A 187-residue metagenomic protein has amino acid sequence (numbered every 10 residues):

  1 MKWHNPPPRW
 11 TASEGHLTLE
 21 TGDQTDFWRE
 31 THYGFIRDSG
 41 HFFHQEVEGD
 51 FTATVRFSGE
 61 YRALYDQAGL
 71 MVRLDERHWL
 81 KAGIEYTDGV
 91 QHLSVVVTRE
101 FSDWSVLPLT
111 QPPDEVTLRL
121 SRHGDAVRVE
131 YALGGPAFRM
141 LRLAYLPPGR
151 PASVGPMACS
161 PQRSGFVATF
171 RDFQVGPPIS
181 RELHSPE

Functional and structural regions predicted by a protein language model:
M1-E187: Extracellular glycan-recognition regions
